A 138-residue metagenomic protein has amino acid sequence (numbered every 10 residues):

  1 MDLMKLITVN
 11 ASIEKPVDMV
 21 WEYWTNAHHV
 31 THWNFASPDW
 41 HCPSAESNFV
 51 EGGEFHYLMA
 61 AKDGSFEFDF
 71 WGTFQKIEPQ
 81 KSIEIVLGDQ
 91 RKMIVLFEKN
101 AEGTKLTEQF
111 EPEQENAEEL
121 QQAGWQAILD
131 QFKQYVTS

Functional and structural regions predicted by a protein language model:
M1-W40: Hydrophobic ligand-binding cavity/cleft-lining segments
D2, Q134-S138: Generic C-terminal helix-cap and adjacent flexible tail
L3-M4, N10-S12, L58, D69 (+1 more regions): Charge-dense, helix-prone N-terminal extensions
L6-T8, E67-W71, Q90-I94: Short, surface-exposed coil-to-beta transition loops
P16-D18, F49-V50, Q75-Q80, L96-K105: A short, structured loop/turn motif at beta-sheet edges
V20-W21, V30, F55-Y57, F74 (+3 more regions): Hydrophobic pocket/interface hotspot
H41-I85: Glycine-rich portal/gate segments that line the openings of hydrophobic small-molecule binding cavities
S82-A127, Q131-F132: Beta-strand/loop substructures that line and gate deep hydrophobic ligand-binding cavities in soluble
